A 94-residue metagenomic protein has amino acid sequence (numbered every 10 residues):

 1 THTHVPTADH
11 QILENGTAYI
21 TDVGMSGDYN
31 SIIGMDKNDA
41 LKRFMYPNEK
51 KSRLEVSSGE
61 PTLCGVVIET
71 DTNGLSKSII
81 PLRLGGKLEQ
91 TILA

Functional and structural regions predicted by a protein language model:
T1-V56: Conserved beta-sheet core of the metallophosphoesterase superfamily
D39-A94: A short C-terminal boundary segment appended to hydrolase-like catalytic domains
